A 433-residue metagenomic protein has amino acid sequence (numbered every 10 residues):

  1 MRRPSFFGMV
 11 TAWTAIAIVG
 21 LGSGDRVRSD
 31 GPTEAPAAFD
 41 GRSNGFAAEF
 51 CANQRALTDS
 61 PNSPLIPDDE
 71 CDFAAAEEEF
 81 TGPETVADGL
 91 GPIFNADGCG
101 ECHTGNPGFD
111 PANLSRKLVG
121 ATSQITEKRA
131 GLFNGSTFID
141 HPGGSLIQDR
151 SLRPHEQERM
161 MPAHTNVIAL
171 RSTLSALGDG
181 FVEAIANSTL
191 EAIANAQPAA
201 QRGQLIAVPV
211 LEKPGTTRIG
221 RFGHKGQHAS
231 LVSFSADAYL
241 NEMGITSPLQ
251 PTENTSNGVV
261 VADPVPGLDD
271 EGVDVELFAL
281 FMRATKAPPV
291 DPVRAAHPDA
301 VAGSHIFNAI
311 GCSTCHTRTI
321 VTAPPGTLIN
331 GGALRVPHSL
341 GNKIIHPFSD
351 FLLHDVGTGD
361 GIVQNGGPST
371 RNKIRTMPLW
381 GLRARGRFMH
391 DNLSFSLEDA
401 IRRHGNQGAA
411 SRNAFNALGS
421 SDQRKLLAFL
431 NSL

Functional and structural regions predicted by a protein language model:
S5-F6, W13, G20-L433: Periplasmic c-type cytochrome electron-transfer domains
